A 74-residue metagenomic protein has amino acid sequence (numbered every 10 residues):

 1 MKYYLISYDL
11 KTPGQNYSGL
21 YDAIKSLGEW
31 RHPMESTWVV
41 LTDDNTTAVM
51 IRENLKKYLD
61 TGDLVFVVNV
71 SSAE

Functional and structural regions predicted by a protein language model:
M1-H32, T37-T46: Extended, hydrophobic alpha-helical segments
L27-E74: Short, intrinsically disordered low-complexity segments
